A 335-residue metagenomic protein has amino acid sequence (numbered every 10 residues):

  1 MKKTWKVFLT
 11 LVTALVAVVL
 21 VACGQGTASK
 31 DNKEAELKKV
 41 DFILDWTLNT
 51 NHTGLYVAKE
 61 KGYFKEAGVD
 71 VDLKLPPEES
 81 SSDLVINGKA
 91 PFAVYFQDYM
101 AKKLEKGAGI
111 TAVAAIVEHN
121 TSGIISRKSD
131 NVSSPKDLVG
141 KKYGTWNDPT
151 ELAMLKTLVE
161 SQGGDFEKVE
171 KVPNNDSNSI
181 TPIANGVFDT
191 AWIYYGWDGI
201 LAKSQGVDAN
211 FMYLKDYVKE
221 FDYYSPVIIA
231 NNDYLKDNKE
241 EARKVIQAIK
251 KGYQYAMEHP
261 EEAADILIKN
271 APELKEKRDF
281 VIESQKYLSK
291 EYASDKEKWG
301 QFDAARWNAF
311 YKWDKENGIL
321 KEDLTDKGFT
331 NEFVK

Functional and structural regions predicted by a protein language model:
M1-K39, K335: Short, low-complexity disordered leader/linker segments with a strong preference for bacterial N-terminal type II
D31-D165, E170-N175, N185, D189-G196 (+1 more regions): Short, glycine-/small- and polar/acidic-enriched structural segments that line small-molecule recognition paths
L44, L48, L75-E78, N131 (+9 more regions): Solvent-exposed, acidic/flexible segments
E66, K136, L214-F221, S289-A304: Short, solvent-exposed loop/beta-turn-alpha elements that line the ligand-binding surface or hinge of extracytoplasmic
D98-Y99, N178-A271: Pocket-lining segment of extracytoplasmic ligand-binding domains
F166-E170, E273-S284, L320-G328: Short, surface-exposed acidic
D237-N317: Secondary-structure end/capping motifs
W307-K335: Conserved C-terminal helix/tail region of periplasmic/extracytoplasmic solute-binding proteins
